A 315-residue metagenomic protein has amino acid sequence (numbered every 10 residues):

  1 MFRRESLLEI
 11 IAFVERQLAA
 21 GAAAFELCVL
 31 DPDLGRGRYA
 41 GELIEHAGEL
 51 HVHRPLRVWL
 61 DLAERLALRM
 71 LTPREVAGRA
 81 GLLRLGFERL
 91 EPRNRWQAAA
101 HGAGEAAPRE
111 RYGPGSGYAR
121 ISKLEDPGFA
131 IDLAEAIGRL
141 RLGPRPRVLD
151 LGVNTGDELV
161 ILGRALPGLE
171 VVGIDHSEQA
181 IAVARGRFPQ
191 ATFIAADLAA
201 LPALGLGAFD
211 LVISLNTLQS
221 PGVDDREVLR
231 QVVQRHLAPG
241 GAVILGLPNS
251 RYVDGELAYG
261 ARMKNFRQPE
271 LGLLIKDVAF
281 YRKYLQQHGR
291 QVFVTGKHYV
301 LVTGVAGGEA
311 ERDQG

Functional and structural regions predicted by a protein language model:
F2-G102: N-terminal accessory interaction module
R89-R141: Class I SAM-dependent methyltransferase Rossmann-like catalytic core, especially the SAM/SAH-binding loop
T155-P167: Conserved SAM-binding loop of SAM-dependent methyltransferases across substrates and taxa, primarily the Class I
S177: Conserved SAM/SAH-binding beta-strand->alpha-helix loop
A203-V212: A short acidic, Gly/Pro-enriched loop at the edge of an enzyme's catalytic core that lines a small-molecule cofactor
E227-P239: A short glycine-rich, Lys/Arg-flanked "PGG" loop and its adjoining helix->strand segment in the class I
G240-P248: Conserved beta-strand signature within the Rossmann-like core of class I S-adenosyl-L-methionine
E256-Y281: Conserved Class I S-adenosyl-L-methionine
